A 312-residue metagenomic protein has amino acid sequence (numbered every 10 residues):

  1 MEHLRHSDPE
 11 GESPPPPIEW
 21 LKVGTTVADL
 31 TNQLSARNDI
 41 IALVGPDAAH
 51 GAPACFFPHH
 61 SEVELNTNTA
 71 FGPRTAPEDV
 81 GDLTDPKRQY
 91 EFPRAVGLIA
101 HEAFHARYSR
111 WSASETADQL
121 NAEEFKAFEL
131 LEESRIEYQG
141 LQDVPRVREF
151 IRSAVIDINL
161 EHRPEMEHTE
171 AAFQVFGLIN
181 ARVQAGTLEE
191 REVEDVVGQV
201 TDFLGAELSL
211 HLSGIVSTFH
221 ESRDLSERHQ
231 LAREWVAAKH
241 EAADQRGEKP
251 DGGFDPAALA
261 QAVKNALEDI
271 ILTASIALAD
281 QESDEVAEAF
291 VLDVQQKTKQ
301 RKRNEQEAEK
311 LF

Functional and structural regions predicted by a protein language model:
M1-H168, A172-E190, T201-G205: Basic/hydrophobic alpha-helical interface regions
I179-F312: Negatively charged
